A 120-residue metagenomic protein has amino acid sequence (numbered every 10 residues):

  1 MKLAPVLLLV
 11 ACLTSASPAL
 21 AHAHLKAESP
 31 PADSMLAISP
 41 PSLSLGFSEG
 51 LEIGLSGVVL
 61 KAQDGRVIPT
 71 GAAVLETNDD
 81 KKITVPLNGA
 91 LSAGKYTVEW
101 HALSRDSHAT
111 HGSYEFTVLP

Functional and structural regions predicted by a protein language model:
M1-V10: Positively charged n-region of N-terminal signal peptides that target proteins for export
A16-P18: N-terminal signal peptide c-region/cleavage motif recognized by signal peptidases
A21-S39: N-terminal edge beta-strand
A27, G57, A72, T84 (+1 more regions): Well-ordered beta-strand positions in beta-sheet-rich domains
L36-I38, S42-E49, S107-P120: Extended, polar beta-sheet/loop recognition surfaces of beta-rich domains that mediate binding to diverse ligands
L43-L45, E49-G71: Short, surface-exposed alpha-helix to beta-strand junction/turn motifs within ectodomains of secreted and cell-envelope
N78-V85: Aromatic sugar-binding surface patches on proteins that engage polysaccharides or sugar-phosphate polymers
L87, S92-H101: A glycine-anchored, Pro-Gly-centered beta-turn/N-cap motif
